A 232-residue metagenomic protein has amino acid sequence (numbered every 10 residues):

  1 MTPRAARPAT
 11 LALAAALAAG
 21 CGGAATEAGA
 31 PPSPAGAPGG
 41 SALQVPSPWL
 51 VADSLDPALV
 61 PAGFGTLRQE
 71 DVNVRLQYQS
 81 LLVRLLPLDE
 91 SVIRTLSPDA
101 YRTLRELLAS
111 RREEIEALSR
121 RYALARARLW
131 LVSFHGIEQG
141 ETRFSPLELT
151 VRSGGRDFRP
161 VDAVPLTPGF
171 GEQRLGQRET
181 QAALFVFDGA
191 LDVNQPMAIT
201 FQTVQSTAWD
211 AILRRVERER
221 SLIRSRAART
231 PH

Functional and structural regions predicted by a protein language model:
M1-T10: Bacterial N-terminal signal peptides that target proteins for export
L11-A15: Hydrophobic helical h-region of N-terminal Sec-dependent signal peptides in bacterial secretory/periplasmic proteins
A18-G20: C-terminal motif of bacterial Sec signal peptides marking the signal peptidase cleavage site
G22-H232: Conserved functional micro-motifs across diverse proteins
